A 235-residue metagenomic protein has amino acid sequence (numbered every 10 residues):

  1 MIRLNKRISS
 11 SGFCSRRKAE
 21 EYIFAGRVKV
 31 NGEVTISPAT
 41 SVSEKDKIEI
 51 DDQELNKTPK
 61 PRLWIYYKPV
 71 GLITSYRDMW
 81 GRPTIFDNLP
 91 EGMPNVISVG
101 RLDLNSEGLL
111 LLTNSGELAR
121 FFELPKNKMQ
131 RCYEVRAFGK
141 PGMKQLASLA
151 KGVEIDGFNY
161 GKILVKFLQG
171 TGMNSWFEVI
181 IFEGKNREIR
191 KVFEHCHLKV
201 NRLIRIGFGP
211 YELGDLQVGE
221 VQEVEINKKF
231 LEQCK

Functional and structural regions predicted by a protein language model:
M1-K235: Basic, flexible Lys/Arg- and Gly-enriched helix-loop patches that mediate nucleic-acid binding at interfaces with rRNA
